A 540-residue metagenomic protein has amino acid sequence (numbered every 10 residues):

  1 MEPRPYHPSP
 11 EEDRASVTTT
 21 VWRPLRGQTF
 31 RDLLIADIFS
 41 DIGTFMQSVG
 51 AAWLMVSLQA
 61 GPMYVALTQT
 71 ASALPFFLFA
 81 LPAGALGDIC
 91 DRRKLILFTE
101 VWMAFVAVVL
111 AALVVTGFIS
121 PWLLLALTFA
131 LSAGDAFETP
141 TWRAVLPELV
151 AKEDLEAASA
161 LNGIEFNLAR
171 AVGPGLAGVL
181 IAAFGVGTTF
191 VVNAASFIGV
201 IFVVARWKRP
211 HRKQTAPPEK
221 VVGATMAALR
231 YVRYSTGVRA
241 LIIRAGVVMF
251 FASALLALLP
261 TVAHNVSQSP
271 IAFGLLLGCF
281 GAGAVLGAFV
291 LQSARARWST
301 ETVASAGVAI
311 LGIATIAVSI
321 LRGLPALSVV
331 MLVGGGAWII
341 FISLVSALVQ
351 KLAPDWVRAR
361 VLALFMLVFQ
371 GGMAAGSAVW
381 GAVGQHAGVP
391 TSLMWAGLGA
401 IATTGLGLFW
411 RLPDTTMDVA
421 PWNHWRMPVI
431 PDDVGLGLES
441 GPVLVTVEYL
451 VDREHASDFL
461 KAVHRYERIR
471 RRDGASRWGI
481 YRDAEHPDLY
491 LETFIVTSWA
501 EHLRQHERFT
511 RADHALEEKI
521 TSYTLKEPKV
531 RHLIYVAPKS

Functional and structural regions predicted by a protein language model:
E2-P5, L78-P82, I89, L95 (+5 more regions): C-terminal transmembrane bundle of multi-pass solute transporters/carriers
P8-S16, D154, A205-R230, T415-R426: Flexible cytoplasmic inter-helical loops of multi-pass small-molecule transporters
A15-L74, R230-G278: Helix-loop boundary and gating motifs at the non-cytosolic
T29-V49, Q69-G87, D91-V106, L123-A182 (+7 more regions): Substrate-agnostic recognition of the 12-TM MFS/MFS-like secondary transporter fold
V49-Q59, L110-T116, V172-V192, T261 (+2 more regions): Transmembrane alpha-helix termini and helix-breaking/packing motifs in multi-pass membrane transporters
A144, E148, F190-K220, R297 (+1 more regions): Helix-loop junctions on the cytosolic side of multi-pass membrane transporters, especially the intracellular loop
T416, R468-R477, I495-R531: An amphipathic, aromatic/His-enriched active-site/gating alpha helix that lines ligand/cofactor pockets
E454-W478: Short amphipathic alpha-helical segments
